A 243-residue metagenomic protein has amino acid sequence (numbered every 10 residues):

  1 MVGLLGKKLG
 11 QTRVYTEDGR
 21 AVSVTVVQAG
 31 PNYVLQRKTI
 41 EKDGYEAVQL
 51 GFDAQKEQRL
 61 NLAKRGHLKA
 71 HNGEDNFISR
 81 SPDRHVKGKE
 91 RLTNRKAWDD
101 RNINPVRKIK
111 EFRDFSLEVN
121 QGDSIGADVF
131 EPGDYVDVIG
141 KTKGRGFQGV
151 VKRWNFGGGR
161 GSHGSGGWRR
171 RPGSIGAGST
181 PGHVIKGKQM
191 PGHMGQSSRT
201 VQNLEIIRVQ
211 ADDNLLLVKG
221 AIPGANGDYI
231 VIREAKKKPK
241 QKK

Functional and structural regions predicted by a protein language model:
M1-K243: Extended basic (Lys/Arg/His-rich) segments that typically form rRNA-contacting surfaces in ribosomal proteins
